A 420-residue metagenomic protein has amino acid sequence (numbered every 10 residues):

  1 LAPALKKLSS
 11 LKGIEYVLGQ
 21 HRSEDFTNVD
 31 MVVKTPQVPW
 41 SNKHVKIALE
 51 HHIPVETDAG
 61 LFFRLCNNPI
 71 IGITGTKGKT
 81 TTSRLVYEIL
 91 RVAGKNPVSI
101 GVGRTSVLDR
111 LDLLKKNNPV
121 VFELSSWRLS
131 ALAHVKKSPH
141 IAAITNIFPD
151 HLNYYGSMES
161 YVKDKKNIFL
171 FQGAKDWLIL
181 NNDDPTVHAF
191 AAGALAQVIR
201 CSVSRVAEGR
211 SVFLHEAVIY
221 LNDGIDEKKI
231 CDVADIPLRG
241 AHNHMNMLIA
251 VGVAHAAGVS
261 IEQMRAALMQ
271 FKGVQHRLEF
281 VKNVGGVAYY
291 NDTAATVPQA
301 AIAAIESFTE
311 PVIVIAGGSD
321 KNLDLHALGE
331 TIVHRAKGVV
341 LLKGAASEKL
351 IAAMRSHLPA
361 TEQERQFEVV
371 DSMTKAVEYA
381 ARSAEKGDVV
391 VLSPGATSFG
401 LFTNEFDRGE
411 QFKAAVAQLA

Functional and structural regions predicted by a protein language model:
L1-K12, S106-D109: N-terminal beta-loop-helix "entrance" segment that forms/cooperates in small-molecule cofactor or anionic ligand
P3-L8, A327-G387: C-terminal helical cap/extension that packs against the catalytic core of soluble nucleotide-cofactor enzymes
S10-E24: Glycine-rich, highly charged phosphate/nucleotide-binding loops
G19-Q20, E56-G60, L195-L214, R265-M269 (+3 more regions): Beta-strand->loop->alpha-helix junctions that form or flank phosphate-binding loops in nucleotide-handling enzymes
S23-V29, P36-N182, T186-A196, Q411-A420: Phosphate-binding loop of NTP-binding sites
Q37-P39, G78, S126-R128, P149-D150 (+6 more regions): Short glycine-rich anion-binding loops that position phosphate/pyrophosphate groups of nucleotides and phosphorylated
C231-G338: Nucleotide phosphate-binding/pyrophosphate-handling subdomain across enzymes that bind or process nucleotide phosphates
V389, P394-A420: Glycine/aspartate-rich loop-and-adjacent alpha/beta segment that forms the canonical ThDP
